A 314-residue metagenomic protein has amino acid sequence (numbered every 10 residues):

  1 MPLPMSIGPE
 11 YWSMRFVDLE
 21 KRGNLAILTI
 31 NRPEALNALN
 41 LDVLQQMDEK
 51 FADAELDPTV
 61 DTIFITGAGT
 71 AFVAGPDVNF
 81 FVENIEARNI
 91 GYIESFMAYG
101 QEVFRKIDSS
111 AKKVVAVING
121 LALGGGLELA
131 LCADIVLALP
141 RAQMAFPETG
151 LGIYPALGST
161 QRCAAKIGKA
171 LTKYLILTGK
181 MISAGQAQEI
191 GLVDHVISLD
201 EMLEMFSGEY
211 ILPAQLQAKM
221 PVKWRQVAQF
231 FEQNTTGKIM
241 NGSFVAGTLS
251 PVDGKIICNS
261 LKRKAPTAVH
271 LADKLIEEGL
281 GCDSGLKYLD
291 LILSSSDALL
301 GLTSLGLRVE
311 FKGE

Functional and structural regions predicted by a protein language model:
P2-A68, G91, R105: Conserved CoA-thioester-binding segment of acyl-CoA-metabolizing enzymes
P2-G23, I182-G185, D200-E314: C-terminal alpha-helix plus adjacent terminal tail
E20, T66, V117, A145-P147: Solvent-exposed beta-strand sheet faces enriched in polar/charged residues
L28, R32, Q46-M47, I65 (+6 more regions): Terminal peptide-recognition signature
D42, Q46, Y99, T267 (+1 more regions): Charged catalytic carboxylate motif
K50, Y99-A111: Catalytic-core regions built around general acid/base machinery
G67-E102, A122, G150-G152, K312: Glycine- (often His-adjacent) and acidic-residue-rich active-site loop that binds/positions the CoA thioester
K106-G124, L129-Q143, G150-I256: Crotonase-fold acyl-CoA enzyme core
